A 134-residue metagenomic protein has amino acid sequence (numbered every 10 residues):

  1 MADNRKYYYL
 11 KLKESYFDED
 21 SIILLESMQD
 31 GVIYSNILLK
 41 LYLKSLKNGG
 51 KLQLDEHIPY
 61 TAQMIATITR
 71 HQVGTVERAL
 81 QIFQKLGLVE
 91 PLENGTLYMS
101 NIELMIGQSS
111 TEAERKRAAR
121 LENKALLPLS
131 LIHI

Functional and structural regions predicted by a protein language model:
M1-N94, Y98-G107: Positively charged, structured surface patches that bind polyanionic biopolymers
S27, P128-L129: Generic detector of low-complexity/intrinsically disordered segments and short hydrophobic N-terminal stretches
G107-P128: Basic DNA-binding region of bZIP-type proteins
I132-I134: Conserved small/polar residues in nucleotide/adenosyl-binding loops
